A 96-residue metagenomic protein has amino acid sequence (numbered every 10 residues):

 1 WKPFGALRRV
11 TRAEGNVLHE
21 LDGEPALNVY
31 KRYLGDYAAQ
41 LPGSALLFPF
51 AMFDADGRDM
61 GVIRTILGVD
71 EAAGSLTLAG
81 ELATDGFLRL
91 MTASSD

Functional and structural regions predicted by a protein language model:
W1-D96: Small-residue-enriched flexible segments
